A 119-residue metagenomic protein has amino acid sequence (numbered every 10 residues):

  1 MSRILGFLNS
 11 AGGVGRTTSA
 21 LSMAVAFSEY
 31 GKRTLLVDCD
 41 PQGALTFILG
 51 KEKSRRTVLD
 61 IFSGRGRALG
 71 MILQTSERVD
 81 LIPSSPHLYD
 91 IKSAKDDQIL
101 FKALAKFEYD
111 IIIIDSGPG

Functional and structural regions predicted by a protein language model:
M1-G119: P-loop NTP-binding core
